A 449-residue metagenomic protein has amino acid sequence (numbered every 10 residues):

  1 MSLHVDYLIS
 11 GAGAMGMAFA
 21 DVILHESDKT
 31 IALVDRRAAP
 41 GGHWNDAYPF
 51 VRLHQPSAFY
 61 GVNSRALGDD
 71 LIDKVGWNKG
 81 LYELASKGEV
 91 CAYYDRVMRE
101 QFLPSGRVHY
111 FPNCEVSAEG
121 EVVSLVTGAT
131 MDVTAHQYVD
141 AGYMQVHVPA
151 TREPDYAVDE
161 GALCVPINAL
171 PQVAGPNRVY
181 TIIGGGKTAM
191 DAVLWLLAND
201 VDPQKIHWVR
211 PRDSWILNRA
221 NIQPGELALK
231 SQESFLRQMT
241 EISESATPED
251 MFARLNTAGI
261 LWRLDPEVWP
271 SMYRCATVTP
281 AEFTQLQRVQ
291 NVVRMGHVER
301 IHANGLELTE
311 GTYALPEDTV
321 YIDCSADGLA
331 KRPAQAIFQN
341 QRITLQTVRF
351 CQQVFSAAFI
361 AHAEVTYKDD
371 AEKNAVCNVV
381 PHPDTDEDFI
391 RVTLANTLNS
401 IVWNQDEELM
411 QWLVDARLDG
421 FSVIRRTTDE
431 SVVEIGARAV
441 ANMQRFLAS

Functional and structural regions predicted by a protein language model:
S2-V51, V423, T427-E434, R438: N-terminal low-complexity, Ser/Thr- and acidic-residue-enriched intrinsically disordered segments
L8-S10, M131-V146, Y180-I183, P316-D327: Short hydrophobic core segments
I9, G16, A20-E26, A169-L217 (+1 more regions): Rossmann-like dinucleotide/flavin-binding elements
R36-Y93, V209-D265: Glycine-rich active-site loop/strand segments that organize a redox cofactor
K74-V148, V268, R274-C275, E282-L308: Feature captures the FAD/FMN-dependent oxidoreductase FAD-binding
G80, S86, Y93, G142-D200 (+3 more regions): Glycine-rich dinucleotide-binding loop and its adjacent helix/turn
L194, V292-V432: Glycine-enriched catalytic-core subsegment of oxygenase/oxidase enzymes
L197-H302, Q346-A358: Dinucleotide-binding/catalytic capping subdomain of oxidoreductase cores
